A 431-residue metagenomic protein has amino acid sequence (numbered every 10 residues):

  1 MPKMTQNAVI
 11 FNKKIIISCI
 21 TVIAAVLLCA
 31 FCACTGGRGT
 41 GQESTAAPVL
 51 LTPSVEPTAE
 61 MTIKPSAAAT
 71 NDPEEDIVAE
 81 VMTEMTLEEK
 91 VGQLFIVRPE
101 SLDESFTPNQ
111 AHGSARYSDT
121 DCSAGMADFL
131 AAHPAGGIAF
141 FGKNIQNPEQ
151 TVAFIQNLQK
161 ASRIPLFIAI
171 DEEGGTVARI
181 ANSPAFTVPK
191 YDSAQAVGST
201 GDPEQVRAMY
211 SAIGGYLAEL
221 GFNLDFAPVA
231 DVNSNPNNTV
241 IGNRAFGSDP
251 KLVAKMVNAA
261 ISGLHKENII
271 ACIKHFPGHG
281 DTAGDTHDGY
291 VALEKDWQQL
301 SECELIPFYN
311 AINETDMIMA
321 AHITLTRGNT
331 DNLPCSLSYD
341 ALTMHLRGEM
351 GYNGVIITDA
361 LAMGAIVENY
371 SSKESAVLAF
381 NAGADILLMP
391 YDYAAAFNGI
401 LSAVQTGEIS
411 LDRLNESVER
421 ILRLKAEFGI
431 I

Functional and structural regions predicted by a protein language model:
Q6-T21: N-terminal Sec-pathway targeting helices
A30-A33: C-terminal motif of bacterial Sec signal peptides marking the signal peptidase cleavage site
T35-G37, G41-I168, E172-N182: N-terminal hydrophobic targeting/anchoring segments and the immediately downstream early-domain regions of hydrolases
T83-T86, Q110-Y117, C122-G125, N144-L166 (+4 more regions): Second-shell residues forming the walls of enzyme active-site clefts
V91-P99, G136-F140, L166-E172, L224-P228 (+5 more regions): Hydrophobic faces of well-ordered beta-strands that scaffold small-molecule active sites in alpha/beta enzyme cores
L166-Y210: Substrate-binding cleft of extracellular glycoside hydrolase catalytic domains
D192-I261, H265: A substrate-binding/cap region within the structured catalytic cores of diverse enzymes
Q405-I431: Mid-to-C-terminal alpha-helical segments outside catalytic/metal-binding sites
